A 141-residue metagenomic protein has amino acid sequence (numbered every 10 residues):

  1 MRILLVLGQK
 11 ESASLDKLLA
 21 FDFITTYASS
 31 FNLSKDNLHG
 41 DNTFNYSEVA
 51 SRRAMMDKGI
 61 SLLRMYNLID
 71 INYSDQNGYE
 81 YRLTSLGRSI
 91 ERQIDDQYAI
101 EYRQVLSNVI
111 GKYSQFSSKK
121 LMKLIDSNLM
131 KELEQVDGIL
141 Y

Functional and structural regions predicted by a protein language model:
M1-N77: Conserved, aromatic- and glycine-enriched, well-ordered alpha/beta core segments that occur as contiguous structural
D16, D57-Y66, G78-G87, F116-M130: Short, highly charged low-complexity linear segments
T25-T26, T43-F44, S85-L86, V109-F116 (+1 more regions): Charge-rich, low-complexity amphipathic helices in intrinsically disordered tails/linkers adjacent to domains
V49, E91-R92, Q115: Short alpha-helix boundary/capping motifs
I71-R103: Accessory beta->alpha helical hairpin/"wing" motif in late/C-terminal subdomains of nucleic-acid enzymes
D96-Y141: Exposed, interaction-prone assembly regions rather than primary DNA-binding/catalytic cores
